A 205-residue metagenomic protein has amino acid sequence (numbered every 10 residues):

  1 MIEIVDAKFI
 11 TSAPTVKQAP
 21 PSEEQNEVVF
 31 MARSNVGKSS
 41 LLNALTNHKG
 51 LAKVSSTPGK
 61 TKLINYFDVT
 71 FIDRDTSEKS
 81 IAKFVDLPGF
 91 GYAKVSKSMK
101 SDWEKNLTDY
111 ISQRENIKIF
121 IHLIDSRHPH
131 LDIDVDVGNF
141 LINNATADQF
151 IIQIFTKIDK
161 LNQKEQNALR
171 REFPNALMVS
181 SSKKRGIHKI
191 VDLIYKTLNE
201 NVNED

Functional and structural regions predicted by a protein language model:
M1-Y92: Conserved G1/Walker A P-loop phosphate-binding module
I4-Q18, K157-D205: Canonical P-loop GTPase G-domain recognition
P14, T46, T108-E115, I142 (+2 more regions): Signal for well-folded cores of large energy- and translation-related assemblies
V28, R33-V36, K49, D68-F71 (+5 more regions): Structured catalytic cores of enzymes that bind and process phosphorylated ligands/cofactors
G50, L63, S80, M99 (+5 more regions): Helical mechanochemical/support elements of P-loop NTPase systems and associated helical scaffolds
G59-K60, G89-G91, R127-H130, K157-L161 (+1 more regions): Conserved nucleotide-binding/hydrolysis micro-motifs of P-loop NTPases
F90-K100: Flexible beta-alpha connector loops of hexameric P-loop NTPases
E104-N175: Conserved C-terminal guanine-recognition region of P-loop GTPase G domains, centered on the G4
